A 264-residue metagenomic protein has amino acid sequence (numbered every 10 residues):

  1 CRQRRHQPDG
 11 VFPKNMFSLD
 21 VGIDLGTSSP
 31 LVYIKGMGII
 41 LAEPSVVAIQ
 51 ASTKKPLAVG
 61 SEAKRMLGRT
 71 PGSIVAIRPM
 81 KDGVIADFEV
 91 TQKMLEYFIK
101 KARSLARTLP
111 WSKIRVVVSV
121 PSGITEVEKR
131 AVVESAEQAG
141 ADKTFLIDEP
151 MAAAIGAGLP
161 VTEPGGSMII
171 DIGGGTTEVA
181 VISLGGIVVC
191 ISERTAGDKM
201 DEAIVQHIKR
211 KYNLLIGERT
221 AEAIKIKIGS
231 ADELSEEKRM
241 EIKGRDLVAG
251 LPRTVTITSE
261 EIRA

Functional and structural regions predicted by a protein language model:
C1-I172, A180-A264: Nucleotide/phosphate-binding catalytic cleft detector across ATP-hydrolyzing and phosphate-transferring enzymes
